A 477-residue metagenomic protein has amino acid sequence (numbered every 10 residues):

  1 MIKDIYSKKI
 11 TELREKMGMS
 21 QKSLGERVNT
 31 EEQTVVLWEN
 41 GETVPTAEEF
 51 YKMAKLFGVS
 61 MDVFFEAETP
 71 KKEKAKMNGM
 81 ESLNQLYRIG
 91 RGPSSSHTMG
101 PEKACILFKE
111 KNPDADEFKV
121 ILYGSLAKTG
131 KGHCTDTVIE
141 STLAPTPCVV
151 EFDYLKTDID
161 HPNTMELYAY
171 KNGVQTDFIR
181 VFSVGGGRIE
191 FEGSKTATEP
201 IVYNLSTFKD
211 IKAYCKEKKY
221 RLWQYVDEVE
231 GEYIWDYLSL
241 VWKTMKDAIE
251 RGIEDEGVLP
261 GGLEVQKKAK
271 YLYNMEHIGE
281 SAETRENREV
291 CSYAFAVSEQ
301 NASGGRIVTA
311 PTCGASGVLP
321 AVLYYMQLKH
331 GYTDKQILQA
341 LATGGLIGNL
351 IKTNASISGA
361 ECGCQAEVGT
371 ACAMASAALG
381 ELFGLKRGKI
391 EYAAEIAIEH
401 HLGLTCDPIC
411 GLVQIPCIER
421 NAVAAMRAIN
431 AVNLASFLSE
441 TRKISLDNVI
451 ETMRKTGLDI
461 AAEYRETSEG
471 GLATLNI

Functional and structural regions predicted by a protein language model:
M1-K16: A short, Lys/Arg-rich alpha-helix, primarily the initiator
G18-N40: Short alpha-helical DNA-recognition segment
E48-V63: DNA major-groove recognition helix of helix-turn-helix/homeodomain DNA-binding modules
F65-M77: Short, charged recognition helix plus adjacent turn of helix-turn-helix-like nucleic-acid-binding domains
T142, C148-E280, R288-E289: C-terminal regulatory domains involved in ligand/effector binding and gene-expression control
K246-G363, G471-I477: Accessory "access/gating" subregions that flank catalytic or transport cores
T343, N349-A422, L434-K443: Hydrophobic alpha-helical bundle architecture
